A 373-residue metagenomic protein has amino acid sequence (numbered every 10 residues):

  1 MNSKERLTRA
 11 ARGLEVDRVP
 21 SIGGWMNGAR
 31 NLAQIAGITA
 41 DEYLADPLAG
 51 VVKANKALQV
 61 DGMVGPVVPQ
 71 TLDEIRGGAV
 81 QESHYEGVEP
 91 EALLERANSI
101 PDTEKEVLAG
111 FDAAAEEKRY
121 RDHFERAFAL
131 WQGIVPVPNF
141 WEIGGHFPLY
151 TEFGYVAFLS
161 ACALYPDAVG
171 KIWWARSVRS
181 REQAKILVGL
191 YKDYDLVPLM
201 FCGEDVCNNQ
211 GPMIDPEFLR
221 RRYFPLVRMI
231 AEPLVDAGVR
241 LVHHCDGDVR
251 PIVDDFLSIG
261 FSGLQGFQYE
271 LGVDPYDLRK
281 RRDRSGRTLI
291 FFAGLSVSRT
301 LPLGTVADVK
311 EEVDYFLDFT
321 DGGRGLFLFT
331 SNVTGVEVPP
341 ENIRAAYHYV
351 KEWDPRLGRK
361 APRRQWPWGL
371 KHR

Functional and structural regions predicted by a protein language model:
M1-L44, E82-R373: Active-site loop segments of alpha/beta catalytic cores
W25, V68-P69: Short, flexible active-site-adjacent loop segments at beta-strand->alpha-helix junctions, enriched in small/polar
P47-V67, L190-Y194: Catalytic domains of carbohydrate-active enzymes, especially glycoside hydrolases
Q59-G62, R76, F128: Generic hydrophobic/packing signal
